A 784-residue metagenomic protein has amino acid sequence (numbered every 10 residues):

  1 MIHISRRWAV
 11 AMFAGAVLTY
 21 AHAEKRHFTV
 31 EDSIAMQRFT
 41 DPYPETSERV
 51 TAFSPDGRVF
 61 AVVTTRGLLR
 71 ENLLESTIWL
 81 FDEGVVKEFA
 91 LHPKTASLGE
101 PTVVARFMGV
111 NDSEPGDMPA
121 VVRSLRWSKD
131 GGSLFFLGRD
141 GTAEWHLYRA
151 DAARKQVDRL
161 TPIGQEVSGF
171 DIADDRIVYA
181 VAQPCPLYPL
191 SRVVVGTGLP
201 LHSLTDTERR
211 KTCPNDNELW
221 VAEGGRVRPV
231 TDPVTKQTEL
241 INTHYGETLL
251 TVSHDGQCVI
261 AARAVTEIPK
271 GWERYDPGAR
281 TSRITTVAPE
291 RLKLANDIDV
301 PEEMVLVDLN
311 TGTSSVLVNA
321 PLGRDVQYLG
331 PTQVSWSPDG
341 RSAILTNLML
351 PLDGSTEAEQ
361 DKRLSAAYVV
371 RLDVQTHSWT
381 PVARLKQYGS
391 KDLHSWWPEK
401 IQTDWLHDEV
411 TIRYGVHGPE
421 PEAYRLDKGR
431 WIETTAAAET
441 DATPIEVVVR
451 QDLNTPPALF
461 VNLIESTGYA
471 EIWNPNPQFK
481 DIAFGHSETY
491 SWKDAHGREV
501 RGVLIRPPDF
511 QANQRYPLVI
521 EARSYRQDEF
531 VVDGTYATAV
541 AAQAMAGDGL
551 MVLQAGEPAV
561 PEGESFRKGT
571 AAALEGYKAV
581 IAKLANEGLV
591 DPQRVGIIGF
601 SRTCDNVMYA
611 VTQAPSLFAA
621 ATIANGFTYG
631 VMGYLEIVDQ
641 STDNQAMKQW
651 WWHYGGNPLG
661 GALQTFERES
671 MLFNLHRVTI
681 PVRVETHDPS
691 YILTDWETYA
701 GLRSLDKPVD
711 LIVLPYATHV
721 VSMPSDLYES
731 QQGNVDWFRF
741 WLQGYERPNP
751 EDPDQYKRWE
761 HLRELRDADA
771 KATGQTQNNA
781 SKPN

Functional and structural regions predicted by a protein language model:
M1-S5: N-terminal secretory signal peptides that target proteins for export/translocation
W8-A11, A21-I432, A436-I445, Q451-T455 (+2 more regions): Beta-propeller folds
T65-L69, Q165, L350-L352, P477-Q478 (+2 more regions): Short beta-turn/strand-loop junction motif enriched in small, turn-promoting residues
V178, I260, V447, F460 (+6 more regions): Hydrophobic/aromatic beta-strand patches that form the interior of the parallel beta-sheet core in alpha/beta enzyme
A182, A264, L348, Q451 (+3 more regions): Glycine-rich His-Gly loop
P186, W473-G596, F600: Cap/lid segment of the alpha/beta-hydrolase catalytic domain
T538-D548, V552-N784: Active-site-proximal cap/loop segments of hydrolase catalytic domains
